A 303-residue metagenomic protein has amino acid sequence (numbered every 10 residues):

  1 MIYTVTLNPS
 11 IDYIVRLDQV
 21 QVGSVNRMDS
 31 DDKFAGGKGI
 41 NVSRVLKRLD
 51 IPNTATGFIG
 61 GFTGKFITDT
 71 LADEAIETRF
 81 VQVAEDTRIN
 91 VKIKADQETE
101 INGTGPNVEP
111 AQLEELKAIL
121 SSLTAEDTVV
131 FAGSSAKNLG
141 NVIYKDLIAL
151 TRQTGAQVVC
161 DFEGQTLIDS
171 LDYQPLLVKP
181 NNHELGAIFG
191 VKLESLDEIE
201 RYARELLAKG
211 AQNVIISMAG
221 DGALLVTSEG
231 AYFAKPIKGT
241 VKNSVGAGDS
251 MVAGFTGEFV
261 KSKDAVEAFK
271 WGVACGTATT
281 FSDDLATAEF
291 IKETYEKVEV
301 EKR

Functional and structural regions predicted by a protein language model:
M1-T56, G64-F66: Glycine-rich phosphate/adenosyl-contacting loop at the front of the ribokinase-like
K47, R152, V260: Gly/Ala-rich phosphate-binding loop of Rossmann-like dinucleotide-binding domains, activating on the conserved
R48-D127, Y295-R303: Conserved N-terminal subdomain of the carbohydrate kinase-like
K94, L224-S228, A234: Short beta-strand-to-turn element immediately C-terminal to the catalytic PLP-Schiff-base lysine in fold type I
E100-N102, E126-G133, D161, K179-E184: Short beta-strands and strand-loop turn motifs
E114-K117, N141-A149, E194-E200, F233-I237: Charged helix-capping and loop-helix junction motifs
L147-E229: Conserved phosphate/ATP/ADP-binding segment of small-molecule kinases
K209, N213, M218-G220, P236-E301: Conserved post-catalytic alpha-helical subdomain immediately downstream of the catalytic base and nucleotide-binding
